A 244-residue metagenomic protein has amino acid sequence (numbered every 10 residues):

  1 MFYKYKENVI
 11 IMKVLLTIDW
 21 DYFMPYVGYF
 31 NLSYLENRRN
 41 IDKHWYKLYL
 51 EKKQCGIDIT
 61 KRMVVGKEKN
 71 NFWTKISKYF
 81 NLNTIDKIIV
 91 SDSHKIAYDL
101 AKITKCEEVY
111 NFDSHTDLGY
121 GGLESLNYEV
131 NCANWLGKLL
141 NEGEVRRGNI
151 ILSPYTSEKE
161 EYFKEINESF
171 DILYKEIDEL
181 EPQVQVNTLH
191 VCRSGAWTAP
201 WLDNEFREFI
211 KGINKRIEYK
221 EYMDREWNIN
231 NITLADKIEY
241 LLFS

Functional and structural regions predicted by a protein language model:
Y5, K13-S244: Conserved alpha-helical scaffold segments that buttress catalytic/binding sites
